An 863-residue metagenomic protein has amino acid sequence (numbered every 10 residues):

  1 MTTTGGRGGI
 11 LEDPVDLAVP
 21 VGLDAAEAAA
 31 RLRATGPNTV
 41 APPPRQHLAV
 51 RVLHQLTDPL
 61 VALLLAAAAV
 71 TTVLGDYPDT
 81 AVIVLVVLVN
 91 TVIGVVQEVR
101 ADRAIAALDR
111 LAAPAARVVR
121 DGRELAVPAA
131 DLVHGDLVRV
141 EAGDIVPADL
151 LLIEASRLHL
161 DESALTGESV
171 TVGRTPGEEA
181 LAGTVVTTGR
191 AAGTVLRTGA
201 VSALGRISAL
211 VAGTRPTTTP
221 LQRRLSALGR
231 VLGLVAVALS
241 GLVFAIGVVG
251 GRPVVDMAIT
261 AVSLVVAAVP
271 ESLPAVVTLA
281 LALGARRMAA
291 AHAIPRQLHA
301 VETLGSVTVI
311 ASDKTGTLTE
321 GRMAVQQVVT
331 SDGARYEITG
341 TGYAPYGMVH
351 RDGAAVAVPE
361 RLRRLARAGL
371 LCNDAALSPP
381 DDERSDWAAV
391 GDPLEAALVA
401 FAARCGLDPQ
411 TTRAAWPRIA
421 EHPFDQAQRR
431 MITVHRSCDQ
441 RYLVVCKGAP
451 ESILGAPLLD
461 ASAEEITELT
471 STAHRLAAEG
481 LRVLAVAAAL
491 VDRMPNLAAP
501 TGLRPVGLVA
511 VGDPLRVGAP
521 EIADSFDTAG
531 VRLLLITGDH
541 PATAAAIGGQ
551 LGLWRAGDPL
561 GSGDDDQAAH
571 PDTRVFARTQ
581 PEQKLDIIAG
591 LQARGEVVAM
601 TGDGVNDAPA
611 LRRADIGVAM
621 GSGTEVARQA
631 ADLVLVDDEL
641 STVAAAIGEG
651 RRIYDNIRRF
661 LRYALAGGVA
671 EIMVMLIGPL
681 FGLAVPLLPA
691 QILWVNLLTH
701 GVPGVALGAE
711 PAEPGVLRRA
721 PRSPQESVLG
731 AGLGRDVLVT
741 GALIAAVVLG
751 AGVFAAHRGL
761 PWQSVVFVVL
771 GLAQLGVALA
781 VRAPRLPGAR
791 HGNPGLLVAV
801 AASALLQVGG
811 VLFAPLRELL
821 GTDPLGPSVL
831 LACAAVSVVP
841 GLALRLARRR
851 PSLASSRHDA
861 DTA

Functional and structural regions predicted by a protein language model:
M1-V695, T699, P703-P714, G792-A863: Conserved cytosolic headpiece of P-type ATPases
R215-L221, A773-A789: Membrane-helix boundary/interface segments in integral membrane proteins
R651-D655, P714-V728, L779-G792, L819-L820: Alpha-helical transmembrane segments
P679-L688, G750-W762: Helix-coil boundary and interhelical linker segments in multi-pass alpha-helical membrane proteins
T699, I744, S764-A778: Generic alpha-helical transmembrane segments
S723-G741, L760-P761: Membrane-water interface at loop-to-transmembrane-helix junctions
I744-R758, G809, F813-E818: Alpha-helical transmembrane segments and their membrane-interface junctions in multi-pass membrane proteins
G752-G771, L786-L796, D823: Transmembrane helix-loop boundary segments of multi-pass membrane transporters
